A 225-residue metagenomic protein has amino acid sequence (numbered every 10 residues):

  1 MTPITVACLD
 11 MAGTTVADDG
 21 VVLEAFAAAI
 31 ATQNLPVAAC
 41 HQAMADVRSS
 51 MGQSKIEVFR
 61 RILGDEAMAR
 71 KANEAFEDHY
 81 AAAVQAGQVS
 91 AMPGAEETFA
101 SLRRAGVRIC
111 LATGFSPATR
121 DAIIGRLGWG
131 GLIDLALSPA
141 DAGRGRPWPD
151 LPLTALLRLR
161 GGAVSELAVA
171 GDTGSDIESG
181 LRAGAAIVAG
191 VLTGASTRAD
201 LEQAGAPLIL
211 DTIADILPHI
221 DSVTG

Functional and structural regions predicted by a protein language model:
M1-T2, R104-V107, L159-S165, V223-T224: Glycine-rich phosphate-binding loop signature in dinucleotide/nucleotide-binding domains
T2-E97: N-terminal helical cap/lid subdomain that shapes the substrate entry/recognition surface in HAD-like hydrolases
D46-R48, W129-G145, E166: A short, structured active-site edge motif that brings together acidic residues
A82-L111, P117-D121, P149: Short, acidic loop-to-helix structural element flanking the phosphoryl-transfer center in phosphate-processing enzymes
E96-R104, L156-L157, I177-R182: Surface-exposed amphipathic alpha-helices with a cationic face
R144, P152, S165-L167, A199-G225: Short acidic, glycine/proline-enriched helix-loop-strand junctions
R146-I177: Conserved Lys-Pro-Asp/Glu-containing loop-to-beta segment of HAD-superfamily phosphomonoesterases, centered on
A168-L208: Acidic, Mg2+-coordinating phosphoryl-transfer loop and its flanking beta/alpha structural elements, shared across
